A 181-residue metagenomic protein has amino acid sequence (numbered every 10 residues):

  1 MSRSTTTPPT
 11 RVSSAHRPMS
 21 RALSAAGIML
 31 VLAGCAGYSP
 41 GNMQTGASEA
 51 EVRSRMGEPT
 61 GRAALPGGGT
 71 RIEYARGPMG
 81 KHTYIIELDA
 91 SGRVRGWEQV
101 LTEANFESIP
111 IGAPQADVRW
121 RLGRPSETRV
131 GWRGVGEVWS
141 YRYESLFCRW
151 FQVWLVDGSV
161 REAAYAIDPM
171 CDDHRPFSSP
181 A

Functional and structural regions predicted by a protein language model:
M1-R3, P66: Short intrinsically disordered, low-complexity coil segments enriched in acidic
R3-A25: Bacterial N-terminal signal peptides that target proteins for export
L32-G34: C-terminal motif of bacterial Sec signal peptides marking the signal peptidase cleavage site
A36-A181: Residues within mature, well-folded domains
